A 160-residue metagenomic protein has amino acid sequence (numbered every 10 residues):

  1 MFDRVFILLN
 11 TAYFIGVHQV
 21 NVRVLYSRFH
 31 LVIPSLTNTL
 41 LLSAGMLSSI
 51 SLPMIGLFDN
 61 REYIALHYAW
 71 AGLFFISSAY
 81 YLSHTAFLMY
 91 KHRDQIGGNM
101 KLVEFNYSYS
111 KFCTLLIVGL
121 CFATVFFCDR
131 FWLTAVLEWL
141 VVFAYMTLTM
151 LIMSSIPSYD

Functional and structural regions predicted by a protein language model:
M1-S48, L52-G72: Early transmembrane hairpin module of multi-pass membrane proteins
R4-N10, L42-G45, S49, F75-S78 (+2 more regions): Residues within membrane-spanning alpha-helices of integral membrane proteins, especially the hydrophobic core/packing
T11-V22, S83-Q95, M150-D160: Transmembrane-helix exit/juxtamembrane "anchor" motif
V20-I33, L73, Q95-K101, L137-L140 (+1 more regions): Interhelical loop segments of eukaryotic multi-pass membrane proteins
M54-L73, Y90-G97, C121-L140: Membrane-lumen (extracellular) interface motif
A71-T85: Generic alpha-helical transmembrane segments
H92-L115: Membrane-helix boundary/juxtamembrane motif in polytopic membrane proteins
T114-D160: C-terminal transmembrane-bundle signature of multipass membrane proteins, characterized by strong activation on
